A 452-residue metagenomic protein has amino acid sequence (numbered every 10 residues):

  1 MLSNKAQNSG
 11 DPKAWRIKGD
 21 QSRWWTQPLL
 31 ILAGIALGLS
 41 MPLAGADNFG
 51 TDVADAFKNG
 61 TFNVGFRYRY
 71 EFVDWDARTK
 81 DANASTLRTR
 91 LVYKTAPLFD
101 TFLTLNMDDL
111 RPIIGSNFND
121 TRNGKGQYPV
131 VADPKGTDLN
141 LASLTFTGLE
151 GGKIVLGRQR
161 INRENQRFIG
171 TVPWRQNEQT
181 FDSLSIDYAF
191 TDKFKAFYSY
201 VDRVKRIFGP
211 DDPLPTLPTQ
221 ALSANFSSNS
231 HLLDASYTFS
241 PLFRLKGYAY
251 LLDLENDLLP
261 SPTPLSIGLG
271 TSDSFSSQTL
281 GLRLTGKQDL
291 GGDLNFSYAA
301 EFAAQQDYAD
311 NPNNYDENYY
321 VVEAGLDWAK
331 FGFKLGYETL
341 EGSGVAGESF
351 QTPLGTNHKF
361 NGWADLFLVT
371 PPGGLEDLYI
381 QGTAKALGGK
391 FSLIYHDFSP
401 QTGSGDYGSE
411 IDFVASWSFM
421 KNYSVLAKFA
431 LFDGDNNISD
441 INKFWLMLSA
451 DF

Functional and structural regions predicted by a protein language model:
M1-A54: Cleavable N-terminal export/targeting peptides
S40-F62, T101, F118, G347 (+2 more regions): Outer-membrane beta-barrel biogenesis signature
P42-S85, V92-D100: N-terminal, post-signal peptide beta-strand-biased segments of exported outer-membrane/organellar beta-barrel and other
G45, E150-I154, P173-A346, L378-I380 (+2 more regions): Signature for the C-terminal beta-barrel architecture of outer-membrane proteins
D47, V73-A77, G124-Y128, Q166-I169 (+5 more regions): Extracytoplasmic loops and strand-loop junctions of Gram-negative outer membrane beta-barrel proteins
E71-L87, P97-S143, G148-L149, I154 (+6 more regions): Surface-exposed loop and membrane-interface regions of Gram-negative outer-membrane beta-barrel proteins
P112-I114, P129-V131, Y308-Y319, E323-G325 (+1 more regions): C-terminal outer-membrane beta-barrel translocator/porin domains of Gram-negative envelope proteins and their
D440-F452: Outer-membrane beta-barrel "beta-signal"
